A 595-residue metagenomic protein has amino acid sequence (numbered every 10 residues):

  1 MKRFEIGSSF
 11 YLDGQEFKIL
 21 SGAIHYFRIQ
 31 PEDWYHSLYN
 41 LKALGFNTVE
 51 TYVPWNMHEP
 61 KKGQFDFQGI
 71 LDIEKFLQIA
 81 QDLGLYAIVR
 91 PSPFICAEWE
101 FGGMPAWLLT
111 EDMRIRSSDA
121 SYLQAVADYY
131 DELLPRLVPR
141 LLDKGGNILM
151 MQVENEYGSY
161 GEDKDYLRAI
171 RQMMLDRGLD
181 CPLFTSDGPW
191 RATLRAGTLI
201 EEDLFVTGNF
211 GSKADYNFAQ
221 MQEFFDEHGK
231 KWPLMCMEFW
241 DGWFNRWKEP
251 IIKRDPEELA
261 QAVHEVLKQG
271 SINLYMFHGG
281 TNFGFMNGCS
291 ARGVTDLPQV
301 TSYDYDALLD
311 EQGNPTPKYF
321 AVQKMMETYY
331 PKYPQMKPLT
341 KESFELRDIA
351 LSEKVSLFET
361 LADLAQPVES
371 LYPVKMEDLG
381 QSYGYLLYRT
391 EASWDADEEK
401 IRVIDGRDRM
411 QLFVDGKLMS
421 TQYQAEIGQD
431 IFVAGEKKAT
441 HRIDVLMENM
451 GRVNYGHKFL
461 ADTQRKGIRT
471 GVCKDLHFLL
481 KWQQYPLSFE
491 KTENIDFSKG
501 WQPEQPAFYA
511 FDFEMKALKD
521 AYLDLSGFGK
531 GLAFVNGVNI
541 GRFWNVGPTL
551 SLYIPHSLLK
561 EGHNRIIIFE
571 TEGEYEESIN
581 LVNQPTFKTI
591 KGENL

Functional and structural regions predicted by a protein language model:
M1-T48, Q78: N-terminal carbohydrate-binding accessory modules
L12-Q15, H25, E32-S37, L41 (+6 more regions): Extended carbohydrate-recognition surfaces in non-catalytic/accessory domains of CAZymes and lectin-like proteins
W34-E100, R171-D176: Aromatic-lined substrate-binding rim segments of carbohydrate-active enzymes
G63-G69, P93-S117, L167, R171 (+3 more regions): Aromatic- and acidic-residue-enriched segments that line the glycan-binding/catalytic groove of carbohydrate-active
D72-V89, E111-I148: An active-site-proximal structural segment forming one wall of the substrate-binding cleft that immediately precedes
Y122-E201: Active-site neighborhood of glycoside hydrolase catalytic domains
D176-R177, N209, K213-P317, M325: Catalytic-core region of carbohydrate-active enzymes that cleave or remodel glycosidic bonds
E398-V414, I443, F513-N536, F543-W544 (+1 more regions): Aromatic-lined ligand-binding clefts that engage carbohydrates, nucleic acids, or primary amines
